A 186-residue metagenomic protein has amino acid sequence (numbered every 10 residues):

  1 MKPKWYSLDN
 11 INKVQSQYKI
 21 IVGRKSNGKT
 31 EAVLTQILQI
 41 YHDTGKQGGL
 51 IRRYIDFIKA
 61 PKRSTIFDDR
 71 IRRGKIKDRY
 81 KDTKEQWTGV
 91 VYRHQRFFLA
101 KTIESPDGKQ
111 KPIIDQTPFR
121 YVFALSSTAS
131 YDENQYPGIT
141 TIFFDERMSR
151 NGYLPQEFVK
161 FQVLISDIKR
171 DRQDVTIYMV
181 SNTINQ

Functional and structural regions predicted by a protein language model:
M1-Q186: Phosphate/NTP-binding elements of NTP-utilizing enzymes
